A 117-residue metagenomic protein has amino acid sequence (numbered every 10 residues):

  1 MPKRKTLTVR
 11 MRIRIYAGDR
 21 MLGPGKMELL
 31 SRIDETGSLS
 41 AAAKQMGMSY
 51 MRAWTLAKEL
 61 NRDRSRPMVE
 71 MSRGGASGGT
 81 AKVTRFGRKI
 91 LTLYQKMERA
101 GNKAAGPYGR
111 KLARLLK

Functional and structural regions predicted by a protein language model:
R4-G18: Short, Lys/Arg-enriched N-terminal segment that forms or immediately precedes the first helix of a structured domain
R20-L30: Short alpha-helical elements of helix-turn-helix
T36-A43: Short helix-boundary/capping micro-motifs
G47-S49: Central "turn" residue of the DNA-binding helix-turn-helix
L56: Residues within the DNA-recognition helix of helix-turn-helix
R62-P67: Residue cluster at the C-terminal edge of the helix-turn-helix DNA-binding motif
M71-Q95: Basic, amphipathic "hinge/linker" alpha-helix immediately C-terminal to the N-terminal HTH DNA-binding motif
I90-L112: Alpha-helical linker/hinge and terminal dimerization helices associated with HTH transcriptional regulators
